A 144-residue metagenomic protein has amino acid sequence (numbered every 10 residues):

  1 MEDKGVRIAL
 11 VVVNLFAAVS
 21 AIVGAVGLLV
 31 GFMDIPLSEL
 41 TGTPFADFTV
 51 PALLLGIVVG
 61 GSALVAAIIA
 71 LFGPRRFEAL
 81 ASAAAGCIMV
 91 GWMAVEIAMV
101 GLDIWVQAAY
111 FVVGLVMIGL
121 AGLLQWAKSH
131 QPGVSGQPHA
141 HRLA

Functional and structural regions predicted by a protein language model:
M1-A144: Topology signature of small-to-medium multi-pass alpha-helical membrane proteins
